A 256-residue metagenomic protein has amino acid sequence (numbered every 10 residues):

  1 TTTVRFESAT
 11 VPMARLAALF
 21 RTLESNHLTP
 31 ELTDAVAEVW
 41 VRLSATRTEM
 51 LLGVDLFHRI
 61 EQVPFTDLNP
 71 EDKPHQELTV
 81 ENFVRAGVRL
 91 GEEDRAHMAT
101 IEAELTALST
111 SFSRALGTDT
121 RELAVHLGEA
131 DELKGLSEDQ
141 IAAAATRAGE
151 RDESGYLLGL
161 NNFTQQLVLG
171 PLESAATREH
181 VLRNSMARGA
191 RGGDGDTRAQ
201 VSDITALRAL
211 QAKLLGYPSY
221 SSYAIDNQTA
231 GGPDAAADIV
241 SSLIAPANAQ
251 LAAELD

Functional and structural regions predicted by a protein language model:
T1-D256: Zn2+-dependent metallopeptidase catalytic domains
